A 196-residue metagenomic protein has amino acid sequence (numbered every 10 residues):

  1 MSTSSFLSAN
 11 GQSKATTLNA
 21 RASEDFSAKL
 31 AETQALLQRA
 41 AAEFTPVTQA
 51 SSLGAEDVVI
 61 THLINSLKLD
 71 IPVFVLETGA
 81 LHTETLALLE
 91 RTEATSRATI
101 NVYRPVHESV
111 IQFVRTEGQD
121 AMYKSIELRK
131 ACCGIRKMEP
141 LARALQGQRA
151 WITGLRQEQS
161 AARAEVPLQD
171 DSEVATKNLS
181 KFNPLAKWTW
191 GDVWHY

Functional and structural regions predicted by a protein language model:
S2-Y196: Nucleotide-activated chemistry modules centered on ATP-dependent adenylation/adenylyltransferase
